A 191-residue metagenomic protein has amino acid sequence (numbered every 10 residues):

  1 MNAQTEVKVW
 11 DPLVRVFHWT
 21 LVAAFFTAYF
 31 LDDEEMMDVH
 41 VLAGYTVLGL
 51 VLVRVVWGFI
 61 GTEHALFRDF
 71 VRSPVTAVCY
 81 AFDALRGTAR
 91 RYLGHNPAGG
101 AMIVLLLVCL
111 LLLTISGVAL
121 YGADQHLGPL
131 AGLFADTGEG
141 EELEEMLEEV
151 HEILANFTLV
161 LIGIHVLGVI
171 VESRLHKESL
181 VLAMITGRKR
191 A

Functional and structural regions predicted by a protein language model:
M1-A191: Membrane-embedded alpha-helical bundles that constitute the cytochrome b-like, heme-associated redox core of multi-pass
